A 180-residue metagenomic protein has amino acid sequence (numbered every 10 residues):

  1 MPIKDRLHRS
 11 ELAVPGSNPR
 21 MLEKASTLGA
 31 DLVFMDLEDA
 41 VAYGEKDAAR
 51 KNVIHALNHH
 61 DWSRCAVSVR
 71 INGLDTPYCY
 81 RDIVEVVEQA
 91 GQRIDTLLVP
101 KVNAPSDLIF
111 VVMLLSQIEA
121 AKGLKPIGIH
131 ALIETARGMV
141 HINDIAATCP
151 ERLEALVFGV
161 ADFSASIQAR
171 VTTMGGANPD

Functional and structural regions predicted by a protein language model:
M1-D180: Expand to "…catalyze enediolate/carbanion chemistry for C-C bond making/breaking, isomerization, decarboxylation
